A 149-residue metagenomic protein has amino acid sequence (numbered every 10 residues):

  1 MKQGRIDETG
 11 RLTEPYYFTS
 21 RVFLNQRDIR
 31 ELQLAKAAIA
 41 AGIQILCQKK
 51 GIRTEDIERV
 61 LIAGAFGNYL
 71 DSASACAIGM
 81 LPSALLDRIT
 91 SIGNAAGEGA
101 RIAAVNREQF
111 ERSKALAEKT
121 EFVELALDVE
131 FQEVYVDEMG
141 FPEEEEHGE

Functional and structural regions predicted by a protein language model:
M1-E149: Helical "lid/coupling" subdomains associated with nucleotide-phosphate turnover
